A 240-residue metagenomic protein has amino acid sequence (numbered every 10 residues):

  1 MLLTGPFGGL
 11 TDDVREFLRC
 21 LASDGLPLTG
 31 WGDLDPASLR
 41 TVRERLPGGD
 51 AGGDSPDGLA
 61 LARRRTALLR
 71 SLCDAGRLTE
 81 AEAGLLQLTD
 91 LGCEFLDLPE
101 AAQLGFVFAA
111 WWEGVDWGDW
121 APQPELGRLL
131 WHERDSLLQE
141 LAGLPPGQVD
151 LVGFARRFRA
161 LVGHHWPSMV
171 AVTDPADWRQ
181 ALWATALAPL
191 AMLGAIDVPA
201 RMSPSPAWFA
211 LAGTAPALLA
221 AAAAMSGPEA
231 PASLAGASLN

Functional and structural regions predicted by a protein language model:
M1-R19, G114-D135: Solvent-exposed, charged interface segments at domain starts and junctions
M1-R70, D74, L91-E94, L98 (+2 more regions): Short, amphipathic alpha-helical interface elements at domain boundaries that mediate macromolecular binding
F17, V42-R43, L69, G92 (+6 more regions): Generic structural signal of hydrophobic/aromatic residues within well-ordered alpha-helices of folded domains
S23-G52, Q139-A142, A184, A188-A191 (+1 more regions): Charged, alpha-helix-forming regions
D50-D57, S168-T173, W208: Low-complexity, polar-biased intrinsically disordered regions enriched in Pro/Ser/Thr/Gly
L59-G76, E80-E82, D174-L193: Short amphipathic alpha-helical interaction segments
A67-S71, E80-Q123, W178, D197-N240: Accessory beta->alpha helical hairpin/"wing" motif in late/C-terminal subdomains of nucleic-acid enzymes
W117-A186, M192: Surface-exposed interaction/gating patches
